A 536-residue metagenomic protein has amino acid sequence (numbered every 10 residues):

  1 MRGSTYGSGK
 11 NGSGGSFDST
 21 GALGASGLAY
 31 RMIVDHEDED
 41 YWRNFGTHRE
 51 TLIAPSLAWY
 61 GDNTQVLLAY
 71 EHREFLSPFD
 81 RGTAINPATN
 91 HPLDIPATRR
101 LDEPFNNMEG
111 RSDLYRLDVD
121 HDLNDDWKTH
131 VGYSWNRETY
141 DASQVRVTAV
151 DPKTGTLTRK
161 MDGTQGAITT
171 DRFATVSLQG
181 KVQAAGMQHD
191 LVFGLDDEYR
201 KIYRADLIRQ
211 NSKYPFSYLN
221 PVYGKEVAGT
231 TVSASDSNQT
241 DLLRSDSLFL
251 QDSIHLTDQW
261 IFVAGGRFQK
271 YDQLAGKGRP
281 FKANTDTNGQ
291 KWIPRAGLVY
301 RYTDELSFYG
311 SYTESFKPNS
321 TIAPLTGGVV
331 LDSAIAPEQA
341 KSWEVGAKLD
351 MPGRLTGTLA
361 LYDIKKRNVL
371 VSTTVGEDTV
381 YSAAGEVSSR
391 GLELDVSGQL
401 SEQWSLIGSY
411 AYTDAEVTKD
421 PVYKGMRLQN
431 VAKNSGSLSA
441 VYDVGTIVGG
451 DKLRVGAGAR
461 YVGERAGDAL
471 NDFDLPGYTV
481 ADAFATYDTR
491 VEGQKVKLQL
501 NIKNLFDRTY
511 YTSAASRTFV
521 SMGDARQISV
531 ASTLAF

Functional and structural regions predicted by a protein language model:
M1-I53, W59-Q65, D113, L355: Outer-membrane beta-barrel translocator/receptor signature
E37-Y41, A54-D122, W135-T169, K213-D241 (+1 more regions): Acidic/polar loop-and-plug regions of large Gram-negative outer-membrane beta-barrel proteins
A54, A58-Y60, T169, Q188-R200 (+3 more regions): Structural signature of Gram-negative outer-membrane beta-barrels, strongest in the C-terminal barrel of TonB-dependent
E74-T89, L93, Y199-Y203, D272 (+6 more regions): Surface-exposed extracellular loop regions of Gram-negative outer-membrane beta-barrel proteins, predominantly
Y115-E138, M161-G276: Face-selective signature of the C-terminal outer-membrane beta-barrel domain
D118-S134, E138-Q144, R301, S307-Y312 (+5 more regions): Membrane-embedded beta-barrel scaffold of Gram-negative outer-membrane proteins
A167, L191, G310, W343 (+1 more regions): Conserved C-terminal beta-signal and adjacent last beta-strands/turns of outer-membrane beta-barrel proteins
T257, T358-K365, S382-D468: Gram-negative outer-membrane beta-barrel transporters
